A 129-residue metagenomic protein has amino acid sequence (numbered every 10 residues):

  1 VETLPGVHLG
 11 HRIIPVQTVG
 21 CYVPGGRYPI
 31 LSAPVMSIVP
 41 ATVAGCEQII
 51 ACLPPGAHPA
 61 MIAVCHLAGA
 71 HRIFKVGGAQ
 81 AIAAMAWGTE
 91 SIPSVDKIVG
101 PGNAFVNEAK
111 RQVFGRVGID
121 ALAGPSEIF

Functional and structural regions predicted by a protein language model:
V1-I30: N-terminal Rossmann NAD(P)-binding subdomain characteristic of aldehyde/semialdehyde dehydrogenases
L4-G6, P55-P59, V76-A84: Short acidic loop-to-helix transition motifs that present clustered carboxylates
S32-G45: Histidine-anchored nucleotide/phosphate-binding helix
E47-I49, E127: Residues at the starts of beta-strands that form the adenosine-phosphate
I49-G69: Active-site-proximal loop->helix
G69-F129: Conserved NAD(P)+-binding/catalytic subdomain of aldehyde/semialdehyde dehydrogenases
